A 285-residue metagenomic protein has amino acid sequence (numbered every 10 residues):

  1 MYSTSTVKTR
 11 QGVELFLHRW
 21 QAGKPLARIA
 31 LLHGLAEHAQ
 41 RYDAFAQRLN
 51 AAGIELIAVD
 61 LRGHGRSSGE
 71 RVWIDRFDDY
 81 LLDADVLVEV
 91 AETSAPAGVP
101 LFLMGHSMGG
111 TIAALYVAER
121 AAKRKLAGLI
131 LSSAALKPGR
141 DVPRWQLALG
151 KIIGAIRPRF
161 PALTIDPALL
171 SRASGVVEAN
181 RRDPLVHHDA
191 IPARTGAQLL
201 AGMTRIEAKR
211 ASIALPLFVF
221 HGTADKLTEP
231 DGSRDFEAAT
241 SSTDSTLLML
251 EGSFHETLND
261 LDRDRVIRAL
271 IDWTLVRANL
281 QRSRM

Functional and structural regions predicted by a protein language model:
M1-A22: N-terminal cap/lid segment of alpha/beta-hydrolase-fold proteins
L26, G34-E37, M108: Active-site glycine-rich loops that stabilize anionic/oxyanionic intermediates across multiple enzyme folds
A46-E70: Conserved alpha/beta-hydrolase
I74-T93: Alpha/beta-hydrolase active-site loop
H106-I191: Alpha/beta-hydrolase-fold enzymes
I213, V219-H221, D225: Short beta-strand/loop motif that positions the catalytic acidic residue of the alpha/beta-hydrolase fold
K226-G232: Conserved alpha/beta-hydrolase "acid-adjacent" motif
D244-M285: Catalytic active-site module of serine/aspartate enzymes centered on a nucleophile-bearing elbow/loop
